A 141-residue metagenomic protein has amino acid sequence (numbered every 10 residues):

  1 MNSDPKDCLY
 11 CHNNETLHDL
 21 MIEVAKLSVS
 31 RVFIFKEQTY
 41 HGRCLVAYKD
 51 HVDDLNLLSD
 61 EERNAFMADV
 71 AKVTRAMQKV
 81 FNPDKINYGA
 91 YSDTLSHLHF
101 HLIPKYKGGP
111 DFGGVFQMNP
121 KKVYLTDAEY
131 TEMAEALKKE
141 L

Functional and structural regions predicted by a protein language model:
M1-L141: HIT superfamily nucleotide-processing domains
